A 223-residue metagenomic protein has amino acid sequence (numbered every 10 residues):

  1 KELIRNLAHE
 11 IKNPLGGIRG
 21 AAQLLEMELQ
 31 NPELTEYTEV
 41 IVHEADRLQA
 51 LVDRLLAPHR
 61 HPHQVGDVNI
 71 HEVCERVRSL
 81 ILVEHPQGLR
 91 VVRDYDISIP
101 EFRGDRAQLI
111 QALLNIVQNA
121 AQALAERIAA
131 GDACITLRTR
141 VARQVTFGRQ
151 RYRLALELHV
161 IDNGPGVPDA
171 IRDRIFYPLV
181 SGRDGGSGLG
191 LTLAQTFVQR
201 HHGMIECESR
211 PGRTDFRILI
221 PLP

Functional and structural regions predicted by a protein language model:
L15-R47, V65: Histidine phosphotransfer helical core of two-component systems
G66-R78, R138: A conserved beta-strand-to-alpha-helix junction within the catalytic ATP-binding
G88-P100, R140-A142: Conserved catalytic submotifs in the C-terminal HATPase_c
D132-V145: Short beta-strand/loop element within the Bergerat-fold HATPase_c
R153-A155, V167-P178: Short conserved segment of the HATPase_c
G190, A194: Short alpha-helical Gxxx[C/S/T] motif in the catalytic ATP-binding
